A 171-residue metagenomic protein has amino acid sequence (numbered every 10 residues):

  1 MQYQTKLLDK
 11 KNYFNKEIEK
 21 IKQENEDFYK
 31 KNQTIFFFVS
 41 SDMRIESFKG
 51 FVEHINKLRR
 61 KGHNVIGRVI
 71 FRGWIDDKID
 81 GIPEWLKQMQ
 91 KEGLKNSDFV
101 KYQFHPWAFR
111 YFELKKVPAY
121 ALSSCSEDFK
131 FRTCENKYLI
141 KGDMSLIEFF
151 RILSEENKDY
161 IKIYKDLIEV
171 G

Functional and structural regions predicted by a protein language model:
M1-L94, D128-G171: Non-globular targeting/processing and membrane-anchoring segments
Q33, V65, V100, K116-A119: Envelope-exposed proteins and targeting segments
I45, R110-F112, Y120-L122, E148: Residues in flexible loops and secondary-structure boundaries
E84-K116: Thioredoxin-like thiol-disulfide oxidoreductase module
P118-F131: A short, hydrophobic beta-strand/beta-hairpin element that forms part of a small beta-sheet core
